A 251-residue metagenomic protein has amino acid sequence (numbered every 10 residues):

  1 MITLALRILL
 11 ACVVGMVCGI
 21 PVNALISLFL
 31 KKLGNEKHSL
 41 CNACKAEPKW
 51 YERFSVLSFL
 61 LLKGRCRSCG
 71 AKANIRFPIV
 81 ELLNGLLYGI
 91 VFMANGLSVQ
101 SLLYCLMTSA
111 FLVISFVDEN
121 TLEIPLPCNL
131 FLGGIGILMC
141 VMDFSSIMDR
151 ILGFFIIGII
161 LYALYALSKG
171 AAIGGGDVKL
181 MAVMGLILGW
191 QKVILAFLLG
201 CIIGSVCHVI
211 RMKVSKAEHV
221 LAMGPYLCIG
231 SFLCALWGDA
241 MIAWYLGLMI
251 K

Functional and structural regions predicted by a protein language model:
M1-V17, Y88, F92-M93, I137-D143 (+1 more regions): Hydrophobic alpha-helical transmembrane segments
A11, S101-L102, L106-S205, V209 (+1 more regions): Functional transmembrane core segments of multi-pass inner-membrane proteins
M16, I20-A24, G89, G158 (+4 more regions): Transmembrane alpha-helical segments of multi-pass membrane transport proteins and ion-pumping complexes
G19, D177, A222: Short, conserved phosphate/pyrophosphate- and ester-handling motifs at nucleotide-, phospho-/glycolipid
V22-R76: Membrane-proximal soluble regions of multi-pass membrane proteins
V91-L103: Transmembrane helix-loop-helix
I210-L233: Interfacial loop-to-transmembrane junctions
